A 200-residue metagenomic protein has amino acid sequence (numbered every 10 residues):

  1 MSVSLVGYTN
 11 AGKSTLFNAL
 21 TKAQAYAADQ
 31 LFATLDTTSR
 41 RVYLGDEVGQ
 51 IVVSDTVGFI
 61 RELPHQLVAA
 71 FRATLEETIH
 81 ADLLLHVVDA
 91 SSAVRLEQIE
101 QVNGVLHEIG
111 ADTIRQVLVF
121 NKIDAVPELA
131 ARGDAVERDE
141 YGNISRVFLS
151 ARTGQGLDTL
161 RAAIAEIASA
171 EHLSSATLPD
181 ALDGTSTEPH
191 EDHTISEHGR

Functional and structural regions predicted by a protein language model:
M1-A11, F17-N18, K22, A93-E97 (+1 more regions): C-terminal-of-GTPase-core extension/linker across diverse P-loop GTPases
M1-A69, L75-L83: Conserved G1/Walker A P-loop phosphate-binding module
A27, L63-Q66, A73-E76, S91-V94 (+4 more regions): Alpha-helix N-cap/loop-to-helix boundary motif
T34, Q98-E100: Short, motif-level signal for alpha-helix interfacial/capping segments enriched in acidic residues and aromatics/proline
V53, V87, V119: Generic enzyme active-site microenvironment
T56, A90, K122: Walker B catalytic acidic pair
Q66-S92, G104-E108, S150: Inter-motif core of Ras-like GTPase G domains
